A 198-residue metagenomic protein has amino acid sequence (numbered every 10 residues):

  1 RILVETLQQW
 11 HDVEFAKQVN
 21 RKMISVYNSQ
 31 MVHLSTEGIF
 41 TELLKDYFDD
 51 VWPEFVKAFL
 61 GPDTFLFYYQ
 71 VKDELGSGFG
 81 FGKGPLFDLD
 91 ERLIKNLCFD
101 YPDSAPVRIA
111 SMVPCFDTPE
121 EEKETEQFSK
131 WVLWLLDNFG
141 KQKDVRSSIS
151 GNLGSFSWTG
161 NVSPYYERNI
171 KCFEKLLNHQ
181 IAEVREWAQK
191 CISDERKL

Functional and structural regions predicted by a protein language model:
R1-L198: Non-catalytic all-alpha helical scaffold/repeat segments
